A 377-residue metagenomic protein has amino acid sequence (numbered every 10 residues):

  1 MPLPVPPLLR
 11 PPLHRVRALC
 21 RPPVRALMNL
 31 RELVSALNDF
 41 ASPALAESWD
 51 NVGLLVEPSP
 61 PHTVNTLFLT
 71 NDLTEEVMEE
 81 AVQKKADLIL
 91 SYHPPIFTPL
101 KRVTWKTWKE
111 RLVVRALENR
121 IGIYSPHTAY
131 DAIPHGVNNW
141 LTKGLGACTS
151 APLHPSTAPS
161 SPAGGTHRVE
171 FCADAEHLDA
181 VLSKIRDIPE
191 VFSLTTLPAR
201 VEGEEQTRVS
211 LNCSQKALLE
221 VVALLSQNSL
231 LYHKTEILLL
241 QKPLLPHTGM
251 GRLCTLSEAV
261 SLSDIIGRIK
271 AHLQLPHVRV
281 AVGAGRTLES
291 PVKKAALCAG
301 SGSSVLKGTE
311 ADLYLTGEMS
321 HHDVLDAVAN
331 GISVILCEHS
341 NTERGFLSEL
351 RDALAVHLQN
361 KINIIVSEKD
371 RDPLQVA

Functional and structural regions predicted by a protein language model:
P2-A377: Hydrophobic structural segments
